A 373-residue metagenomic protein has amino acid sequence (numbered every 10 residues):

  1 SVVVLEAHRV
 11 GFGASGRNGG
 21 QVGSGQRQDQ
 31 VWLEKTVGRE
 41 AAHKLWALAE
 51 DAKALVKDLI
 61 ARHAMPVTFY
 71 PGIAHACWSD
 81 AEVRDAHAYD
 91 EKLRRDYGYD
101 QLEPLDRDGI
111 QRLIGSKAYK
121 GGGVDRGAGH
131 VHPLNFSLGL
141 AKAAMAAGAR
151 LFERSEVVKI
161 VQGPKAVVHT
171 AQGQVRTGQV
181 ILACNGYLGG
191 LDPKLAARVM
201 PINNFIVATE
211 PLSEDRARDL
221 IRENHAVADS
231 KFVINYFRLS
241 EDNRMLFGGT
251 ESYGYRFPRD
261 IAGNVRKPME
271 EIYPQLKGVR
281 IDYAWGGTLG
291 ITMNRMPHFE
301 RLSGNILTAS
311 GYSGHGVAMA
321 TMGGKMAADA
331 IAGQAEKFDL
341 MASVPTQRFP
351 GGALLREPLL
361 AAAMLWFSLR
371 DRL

Functional and structural regions predicted by a protein language model:
S1-R17: Glycine-rich FAD pyrophosphate-binding loop
V2, Q101-L102, V279: Hydrophobic anchor at the start of a short beta-strand that flanks the dinucleotide cofactor-binding loop
V22, A54, R62-Y70, V157 (+1 more regions): Active-site substrate-recognition segment that forms the wall of the catalytic cavity or substrate channel
G25-R107: Dinucleotide-binding Rossmann-like beta1-alpha1 core, especially the glycine-rich loop that anchors the ADP
R39, M65-A76, G109-A143, A147 (+1 more regions): Helix-loop-beta segment of a Rossmann-like dinucleotide-binding subdomain
T68, L102-L105, R150-F152, D282-A284: General small-molecule cofactor/ligand-binding pocket signal
R84-K92, K117-Q179: Helical element adjacent to the flavin cofactor pocket in flavoenzyme catalytic cores
E251, Y255-L373: C-terminal catalytic lobe of FAD-dependent flavoproteins
